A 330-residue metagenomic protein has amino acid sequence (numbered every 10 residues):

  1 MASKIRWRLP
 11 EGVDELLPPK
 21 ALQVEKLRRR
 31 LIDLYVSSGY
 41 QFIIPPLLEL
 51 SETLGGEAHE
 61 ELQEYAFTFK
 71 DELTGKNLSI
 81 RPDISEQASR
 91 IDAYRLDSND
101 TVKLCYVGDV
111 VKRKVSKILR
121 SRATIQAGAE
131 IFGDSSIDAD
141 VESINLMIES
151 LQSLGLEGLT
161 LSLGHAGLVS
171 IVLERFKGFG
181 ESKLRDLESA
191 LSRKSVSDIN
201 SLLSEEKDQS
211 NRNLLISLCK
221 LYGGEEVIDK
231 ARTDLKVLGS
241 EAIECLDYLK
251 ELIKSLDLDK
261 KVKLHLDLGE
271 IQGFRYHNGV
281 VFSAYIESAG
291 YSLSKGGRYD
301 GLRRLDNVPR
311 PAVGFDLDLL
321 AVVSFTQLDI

Functional and structural regions predicted by a protein language model:
M1-G12, L173-E174, S182, S189-A190: General N-terminal leader/first-domain-start detector
M1-R81, E86, V141: TRNA-binding/sensing appendages of the translation machinery
K20-S38, E49-L50, S85-S98, L104-E157 (+1 more regions): Positively charged, Gly/Ser-enriched RNA/tRNA-binding surfaces
F42, G158, G180-E181, K260: Residue-level detector of short coil/turn "hinge" positions at structural boundaries
I43, S162, H265-D267: General small-molecule cofactor/ligand-binding pocket signal
P45-E64, G164-E174, E270-N278: Beta-rich nucleic-acid/ligand-interaction surfaces
Y65-L73, G178-S201: Acidic, His- and aromatic-enriched active-site or binding-groove loops in soluble protein domains that engage sugars
L154-S170, F179, D186: Extended alpha-helical scaffolds
